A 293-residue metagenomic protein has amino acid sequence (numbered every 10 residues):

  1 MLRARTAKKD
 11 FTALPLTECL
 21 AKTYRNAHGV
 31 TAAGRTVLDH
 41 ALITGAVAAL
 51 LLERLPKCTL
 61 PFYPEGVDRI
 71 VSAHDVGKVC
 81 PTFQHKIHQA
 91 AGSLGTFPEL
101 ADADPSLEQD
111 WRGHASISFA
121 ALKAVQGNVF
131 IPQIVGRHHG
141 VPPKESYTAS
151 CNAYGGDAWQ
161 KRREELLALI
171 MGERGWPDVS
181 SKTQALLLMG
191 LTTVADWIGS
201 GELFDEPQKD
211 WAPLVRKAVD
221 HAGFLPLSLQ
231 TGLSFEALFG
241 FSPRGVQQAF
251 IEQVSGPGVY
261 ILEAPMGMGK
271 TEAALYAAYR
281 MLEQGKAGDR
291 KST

Functional and structural regions predicted by a protein language model:
L2-Q230: Accessory nucleic-acid engagement/destabilization modules that flank
A33-A41, E108, E236-Q247, G267: Short acidic-aromatic active-site loops that bind/stabilize oxyanions
V67, G258-L262, G288-R290: Generic beta-sheet signal
Q230-E263: Conserved pre-motif I regulatory segment
G256-A278: Walker A/P-loop
R280-R290: Post-Walker A helix-loop "phosphate-sensing" segment adjacent to the P-loop in P-loop NTPases
T293: Conserved small/polar residues in nucleotide/adenosyl-binding loops
